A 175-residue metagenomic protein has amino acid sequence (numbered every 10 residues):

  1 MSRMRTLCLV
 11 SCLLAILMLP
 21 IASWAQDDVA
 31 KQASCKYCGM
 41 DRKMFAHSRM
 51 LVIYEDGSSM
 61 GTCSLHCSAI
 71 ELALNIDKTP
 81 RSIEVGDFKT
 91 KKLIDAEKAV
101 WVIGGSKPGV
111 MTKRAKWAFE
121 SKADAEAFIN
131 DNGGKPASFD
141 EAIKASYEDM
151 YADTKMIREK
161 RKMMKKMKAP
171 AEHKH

Functional and structural regions predicted by a protein language model:
M1-S11: Bacterial N-terminal signal peptides that target proteins for export
V10-P20: Bacterial N-terminal signal peptides
S23-H175: Intrinsically disordered, low-complexity terminal tails/loops enriched in metal-binding residues
